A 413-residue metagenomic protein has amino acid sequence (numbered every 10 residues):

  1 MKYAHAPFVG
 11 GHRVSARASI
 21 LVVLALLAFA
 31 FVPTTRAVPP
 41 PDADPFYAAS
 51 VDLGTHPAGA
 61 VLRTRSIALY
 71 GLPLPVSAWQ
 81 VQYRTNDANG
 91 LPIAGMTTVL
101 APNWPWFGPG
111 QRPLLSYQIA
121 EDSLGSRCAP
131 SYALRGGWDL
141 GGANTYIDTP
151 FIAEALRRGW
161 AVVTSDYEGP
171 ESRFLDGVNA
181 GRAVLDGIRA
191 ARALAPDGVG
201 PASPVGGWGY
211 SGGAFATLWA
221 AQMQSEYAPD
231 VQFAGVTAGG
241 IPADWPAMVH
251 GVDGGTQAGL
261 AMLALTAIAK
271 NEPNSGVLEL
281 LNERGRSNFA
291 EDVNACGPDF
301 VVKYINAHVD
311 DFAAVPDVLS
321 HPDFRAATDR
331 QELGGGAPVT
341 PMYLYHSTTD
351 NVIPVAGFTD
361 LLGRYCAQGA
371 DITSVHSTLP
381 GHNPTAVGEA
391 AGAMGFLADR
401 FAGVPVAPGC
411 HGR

Functional and structural regions predicted by a protein language model:
R36-W106: Catalytic-loop region of hydrolases
V51, I241-G335: Accessory cap/linker subdomain of secreted extracellular hydrolases
G110-D122, A129-Y132: Short beta-strand element of the alpha/beta-hydrolase
I147-P150, F174-P196: Alpha/beta-hydrolase active-site loop
R189-G259: Primarily recognizes the serine-hydrolase "nucleophile elbow" in alpha/beta-hydrolase and SGNH/GDSL folds
L344-D350: Short beta-strand/loop motif that positions the catalytic acidic residue of the alpha/beta-hydrolase fold
N351-G357: Conserved alpha/beta-hydrolase "acid-adjacent" motif
I372-A386: Histidine-bearing beta->alpha loop at or near hydrolase active sites
